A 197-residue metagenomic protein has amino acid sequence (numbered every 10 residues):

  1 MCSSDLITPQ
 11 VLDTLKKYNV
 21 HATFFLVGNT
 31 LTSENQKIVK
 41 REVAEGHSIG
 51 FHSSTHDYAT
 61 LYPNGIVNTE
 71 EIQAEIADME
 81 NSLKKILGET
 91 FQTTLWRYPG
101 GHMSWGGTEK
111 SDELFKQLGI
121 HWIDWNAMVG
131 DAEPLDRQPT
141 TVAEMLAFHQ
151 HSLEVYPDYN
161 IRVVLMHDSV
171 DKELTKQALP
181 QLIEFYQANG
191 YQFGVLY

Functional and structural regions predicted by a protein language model:
M1-T69, E75-T94, F185: Active-site beta->alpha N-cap acidic-glycine motif
T8-P9, N35-Q36, T108-E109, T175-L179: Conserved strand-to-helix beginnings and helix N-cap segments that scaffold or border functional pockets
K16-Y18, A22, T30-T32, D171-Y197: C-terminal domain-boundary segment and adjacent tail
Y18, E45-G46, L118, Y159 (+1 more regions): Structured helix-beta-strand junction loops
A22-L26, S48-S53, Q92-Y98, H121-N126 (+2 more regions): Structural recognition of the beta-strand scaffold that forms the well-ordered cores of secreted hydrolase catalytic
G28-L31, Y98-S104, V129, S169-E173: Short histidine/acidic/glycine/proline-rich micro-motifs that form metal- and phosphate-coordinating active-site loops
D57-L87, H102-N160, L174-Q177: Alpha-helical scaffold elements lining the catalytic groove of polysaccharide deacetylases
E133, L165-D168: Active-site-proximal beta-alpha loop/turn segments in soluble metabolic enzymes
